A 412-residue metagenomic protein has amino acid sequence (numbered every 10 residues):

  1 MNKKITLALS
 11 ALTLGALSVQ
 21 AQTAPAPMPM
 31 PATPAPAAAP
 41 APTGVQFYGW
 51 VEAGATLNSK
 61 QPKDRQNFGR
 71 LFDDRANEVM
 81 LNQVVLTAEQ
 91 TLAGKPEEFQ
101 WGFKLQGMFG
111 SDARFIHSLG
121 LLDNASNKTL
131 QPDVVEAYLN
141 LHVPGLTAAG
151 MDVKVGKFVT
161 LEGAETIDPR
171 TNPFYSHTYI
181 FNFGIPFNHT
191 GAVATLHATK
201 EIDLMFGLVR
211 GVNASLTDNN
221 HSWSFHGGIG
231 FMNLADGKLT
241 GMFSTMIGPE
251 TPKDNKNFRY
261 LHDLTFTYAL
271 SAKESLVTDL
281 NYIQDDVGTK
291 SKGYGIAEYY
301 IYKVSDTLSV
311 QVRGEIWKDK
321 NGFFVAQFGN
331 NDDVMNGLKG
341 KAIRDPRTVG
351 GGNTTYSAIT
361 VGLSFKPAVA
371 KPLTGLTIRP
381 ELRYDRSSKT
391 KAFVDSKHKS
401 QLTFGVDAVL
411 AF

Functional and structural regions predicted by a protein language model:
M1-R70, F328, K339-R347, F412: N-terminal periplasmic/intermembrane-space "pro-region" immediately following the signal or transit peptide
A24, P31-F47, K60, L92-W101 (+7 more regions): Short loop/turn motifs that connect adjacent beta-strands in outer-membrane beta-barrel proteins
G49, A53, L81, L86-Q90 (+11 more regions): Residues on the lipid-exposed face of transmembrane beta-strands in outer-membrane beta-barrel proteins
S59-E78, A113-G230, T240-I247, Q327 (+2 more regions): Surface-exposed coil loops of outer-membrane beta-barrel proteins
R70-D73, A113-I116, D123-N127, T166 (+2 more regions): Outer-membrane beta-barrel pore domains
L71-D112, I301-V310, W317-D319: Glycine- and aromatic-enriched membrane insertion/assembly motifs of diderm outer-membrane and organelle channel
M80-V85, Q100, Q106, P132-E136 (+7 more regions): Transmembrane beta-barrel architecture of outer-membrane proteins
P96-E97, F183-H189, A214-S222, T251-F258 (+2 more regions): Solvent-exposed loop/turn segments connecting transmembrane beta-strands in outer-membrane beta-barrel proteins
